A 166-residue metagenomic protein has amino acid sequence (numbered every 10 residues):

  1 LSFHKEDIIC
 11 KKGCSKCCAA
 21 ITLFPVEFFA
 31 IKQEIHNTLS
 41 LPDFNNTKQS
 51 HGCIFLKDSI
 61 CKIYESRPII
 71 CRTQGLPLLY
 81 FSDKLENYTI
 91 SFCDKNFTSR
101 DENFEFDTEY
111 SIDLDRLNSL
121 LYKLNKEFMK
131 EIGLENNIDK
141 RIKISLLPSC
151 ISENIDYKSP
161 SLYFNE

Functional and structural regions predicted by a protein language model:
L1-K12, K16, T22-E166: Short loop/turn segments that flank or connect secondary-structure elements
